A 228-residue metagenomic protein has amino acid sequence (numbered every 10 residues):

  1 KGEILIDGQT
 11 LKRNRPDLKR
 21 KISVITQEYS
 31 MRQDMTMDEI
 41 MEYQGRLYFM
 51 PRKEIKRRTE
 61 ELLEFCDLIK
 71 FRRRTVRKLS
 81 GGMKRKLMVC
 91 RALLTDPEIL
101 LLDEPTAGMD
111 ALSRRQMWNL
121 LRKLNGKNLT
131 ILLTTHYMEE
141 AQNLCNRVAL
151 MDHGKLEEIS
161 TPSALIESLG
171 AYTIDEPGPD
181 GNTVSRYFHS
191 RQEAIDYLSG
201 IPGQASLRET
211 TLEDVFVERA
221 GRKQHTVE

Functional and structural regions predicted by a protein language model:
G2-R13, D17-L18: Conserved ABC transporter NBD signature motif
E42, R46, K53-F71: Conserved ABC ATPase "signature" region
T75-L79: Conserved ABC ATPase signature
D96: Conserved catalytic motifs of ABC-family nucleotide-binding domains
L100-D103: Catalytic Walker B motif of ABC-type/P-loop ATPase nucleotide-binding domains
P162-E228: Short, charged/small-residue-rich alpha-helical element at the C-terminal edge of ABC transporter nucleotide-binding
